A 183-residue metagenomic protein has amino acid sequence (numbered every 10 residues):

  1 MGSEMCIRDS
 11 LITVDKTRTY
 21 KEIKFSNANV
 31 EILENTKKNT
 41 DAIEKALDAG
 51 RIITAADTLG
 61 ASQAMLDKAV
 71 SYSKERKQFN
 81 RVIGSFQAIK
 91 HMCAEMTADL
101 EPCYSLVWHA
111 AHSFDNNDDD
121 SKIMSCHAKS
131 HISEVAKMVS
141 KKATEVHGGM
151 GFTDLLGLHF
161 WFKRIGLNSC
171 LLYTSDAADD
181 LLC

Functional and structural regions predicted by a protein language model:
M1-G2, N39, R164: Activation loop
M1-I7, Y173-C183: Single conserved hydrophobic/aromatic residue that forms the stacking wall/gate of nucleotide- or nucleobase-binding
E4, K21-E22, R51, A136: Structural motif
R8-N29: Flexible, small-/acidic-enriched active-site or ligand-binding loops
L11-I12, D41-A42, N80-R81: Short beta-strand/turn micro-motifs at beta-sheet edges
T17, T40, Q63: Glycine-rich, acidic
I32, T36, K45-S175: Alpha-helical interface subdomain recognition
